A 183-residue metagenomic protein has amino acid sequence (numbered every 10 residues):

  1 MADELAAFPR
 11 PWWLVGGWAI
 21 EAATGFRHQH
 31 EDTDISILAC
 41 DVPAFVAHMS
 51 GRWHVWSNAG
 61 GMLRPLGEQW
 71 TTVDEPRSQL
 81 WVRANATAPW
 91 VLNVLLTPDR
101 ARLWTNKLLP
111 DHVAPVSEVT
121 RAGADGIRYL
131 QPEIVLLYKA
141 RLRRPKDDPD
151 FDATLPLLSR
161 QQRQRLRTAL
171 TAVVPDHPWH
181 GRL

Functional and structural regions predicted by a protein language model:
M1-L183: Compositionally biased terminal segments of proteins
